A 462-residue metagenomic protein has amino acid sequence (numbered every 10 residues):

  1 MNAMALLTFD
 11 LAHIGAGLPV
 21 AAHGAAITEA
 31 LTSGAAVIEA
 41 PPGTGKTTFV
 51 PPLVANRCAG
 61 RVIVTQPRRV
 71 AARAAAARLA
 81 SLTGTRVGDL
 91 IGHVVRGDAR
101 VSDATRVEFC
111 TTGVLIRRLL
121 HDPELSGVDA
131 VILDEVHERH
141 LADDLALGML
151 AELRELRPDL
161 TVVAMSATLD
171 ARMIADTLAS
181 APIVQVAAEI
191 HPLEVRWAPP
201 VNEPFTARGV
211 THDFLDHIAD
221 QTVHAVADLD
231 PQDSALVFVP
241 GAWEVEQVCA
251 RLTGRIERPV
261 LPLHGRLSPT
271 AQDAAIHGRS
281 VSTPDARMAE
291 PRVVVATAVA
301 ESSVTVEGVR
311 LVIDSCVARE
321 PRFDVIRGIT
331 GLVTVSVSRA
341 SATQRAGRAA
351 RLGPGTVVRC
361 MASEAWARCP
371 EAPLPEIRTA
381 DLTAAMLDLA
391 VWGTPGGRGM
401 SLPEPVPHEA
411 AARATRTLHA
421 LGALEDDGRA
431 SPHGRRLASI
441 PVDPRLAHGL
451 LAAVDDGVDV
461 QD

Functional and structural regions predicted by a protein language model:
M1-G449: P-loop NTPase motor module signature
D443-D462: Leucine-rich, amphipathic alpha-helical/linker segments
